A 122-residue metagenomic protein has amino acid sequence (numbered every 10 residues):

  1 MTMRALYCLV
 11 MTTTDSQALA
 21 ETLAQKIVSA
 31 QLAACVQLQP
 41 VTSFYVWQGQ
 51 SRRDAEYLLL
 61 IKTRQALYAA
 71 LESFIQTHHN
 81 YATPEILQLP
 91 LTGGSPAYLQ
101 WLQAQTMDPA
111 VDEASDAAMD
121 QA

Functional and structural regions predicted by a protein language model:
M1-A122: Positively charged, small/polar-rich N-terminal and surface patches that mediate targeting and assembly and bind
